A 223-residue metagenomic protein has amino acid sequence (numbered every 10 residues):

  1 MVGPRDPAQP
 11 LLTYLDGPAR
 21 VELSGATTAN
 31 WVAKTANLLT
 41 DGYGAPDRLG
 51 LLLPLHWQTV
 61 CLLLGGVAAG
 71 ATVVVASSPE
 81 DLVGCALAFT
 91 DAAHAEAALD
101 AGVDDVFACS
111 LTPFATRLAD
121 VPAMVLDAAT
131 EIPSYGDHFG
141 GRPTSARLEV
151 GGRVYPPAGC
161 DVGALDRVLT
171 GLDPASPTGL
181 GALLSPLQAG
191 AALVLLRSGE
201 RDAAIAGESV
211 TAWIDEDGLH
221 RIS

Functional and structural regions predicted by a protein language model:
M1-Q9, A19, D41, E208 (+1 more regions): Actinobacteria-biased recognition of intrinsically disordered, low-complexity terminal regions
V2-L23, M124, T130-V154: AMP-dependent adenylate-forming
P4-D6, Y43-A45, P79-A86, L99-G102 (+3 more regions): Flexible, charged surface loops at secondary-structure boundaries
T13, T27-L38: Conserved N-terminal alpha-helix of the aminotransferase class I/II PLP-enzyme fold
L38-A76, A164-S185: Conserved AMP-binding/adenylate-forming
G50-L52, L63, V67-E96, D105-P113 (+5 more regions): Short beta-strand->loop structural element characteristic of the AMP-binding/adenylate-forming
A95-E96, D100-R147, Q188-A191, E208-S223: Gly/Ser/Thr-rich phosphate-binding loop
G159-L165, A175-S223: Conserved AMP-binding/adenylation subdomain of ANL enzymes
